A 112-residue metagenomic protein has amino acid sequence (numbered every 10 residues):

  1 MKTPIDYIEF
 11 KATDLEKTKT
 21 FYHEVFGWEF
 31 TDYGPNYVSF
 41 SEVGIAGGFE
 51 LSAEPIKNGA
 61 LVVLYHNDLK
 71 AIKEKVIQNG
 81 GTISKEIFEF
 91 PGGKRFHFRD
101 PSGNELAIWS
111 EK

Functional and structural regions predicted by a protein language model:
M1-E16, A60-V62, K112: N-terminal beta-strand motif that seeds the catalytic metal site of vicinal oxygen chelate
Y7, P35-Y37, G93: Short hydrophobic/aromatic beta-strand or adjacent loop that forms the aromatic wall/cage of a ligand/substrate-binding
F10, E74, Q78-K112: Vicinal oxygen chelate
D14-W28: Amphipathic alpha-helical segments
E16-T18, L69-K73: Short, conserved charged micro-motifs
F26-D32, T82-E86: Short secondary-structure junctions
W28-G59, E105-S110: Conserved short beta-strand elements that form part of the metal-binding/catalytic scaffold of enzyme active sites
